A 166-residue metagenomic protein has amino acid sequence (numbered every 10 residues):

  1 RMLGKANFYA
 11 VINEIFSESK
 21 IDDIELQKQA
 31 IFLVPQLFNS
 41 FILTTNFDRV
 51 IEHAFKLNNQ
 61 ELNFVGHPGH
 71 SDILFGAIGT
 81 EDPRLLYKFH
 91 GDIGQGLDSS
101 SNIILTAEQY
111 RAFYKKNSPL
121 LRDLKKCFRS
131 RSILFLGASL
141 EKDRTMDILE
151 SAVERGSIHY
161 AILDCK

Functional and structural regions predicted by a protein language model:
R1-S132, L136-K166: Conserved catalytic-core helix/loop/strand module for nucleotide-ribose chemistry
